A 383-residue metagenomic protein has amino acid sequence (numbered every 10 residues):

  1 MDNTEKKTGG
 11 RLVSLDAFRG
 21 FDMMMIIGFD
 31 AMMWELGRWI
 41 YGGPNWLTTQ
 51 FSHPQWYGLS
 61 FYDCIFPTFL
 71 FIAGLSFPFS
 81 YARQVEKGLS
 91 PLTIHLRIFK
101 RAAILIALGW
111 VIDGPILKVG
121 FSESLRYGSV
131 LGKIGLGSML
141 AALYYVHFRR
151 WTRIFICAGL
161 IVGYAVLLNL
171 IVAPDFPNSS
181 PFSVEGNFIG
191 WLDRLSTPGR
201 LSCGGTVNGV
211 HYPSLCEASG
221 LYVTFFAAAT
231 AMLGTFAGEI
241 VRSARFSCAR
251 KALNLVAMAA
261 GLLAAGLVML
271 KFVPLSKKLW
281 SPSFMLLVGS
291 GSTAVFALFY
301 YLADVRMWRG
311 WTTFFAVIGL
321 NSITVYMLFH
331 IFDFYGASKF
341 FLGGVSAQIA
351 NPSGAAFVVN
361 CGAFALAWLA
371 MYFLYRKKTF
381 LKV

Functional and structural regions predicted by a protein language model:
M1-V383: Alpha-helical transmembrane segments and their immediate juxtamembrane cytosolic regions
